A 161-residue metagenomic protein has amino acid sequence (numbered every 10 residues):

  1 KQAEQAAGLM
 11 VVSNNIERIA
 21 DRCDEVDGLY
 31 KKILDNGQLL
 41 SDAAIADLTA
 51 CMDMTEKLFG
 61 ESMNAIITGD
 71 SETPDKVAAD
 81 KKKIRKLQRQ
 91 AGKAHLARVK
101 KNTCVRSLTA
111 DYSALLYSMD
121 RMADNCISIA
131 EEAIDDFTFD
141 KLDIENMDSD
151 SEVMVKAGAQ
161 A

Functional and structural regions predicted by a protein language model:
K1-A161: Cytosolic, long alpha-helical scaffolding segments
